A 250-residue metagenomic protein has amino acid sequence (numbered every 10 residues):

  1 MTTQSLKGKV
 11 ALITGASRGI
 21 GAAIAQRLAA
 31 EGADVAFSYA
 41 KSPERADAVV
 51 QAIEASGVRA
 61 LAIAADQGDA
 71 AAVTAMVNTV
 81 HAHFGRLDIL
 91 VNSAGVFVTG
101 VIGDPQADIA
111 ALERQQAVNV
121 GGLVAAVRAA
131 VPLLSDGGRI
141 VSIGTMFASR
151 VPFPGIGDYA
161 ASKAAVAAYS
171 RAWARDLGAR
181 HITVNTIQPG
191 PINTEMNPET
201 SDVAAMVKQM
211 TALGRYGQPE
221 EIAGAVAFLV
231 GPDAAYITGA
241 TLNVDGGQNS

Functional and structural regions predicted by a protein language model:
T2, R150, A227, T238-S250: Short C-terminal tail/terminal secondary-structure segment of NAD(P)H-dependent dehydrogenase/reductase domains
V10, S17-R18: Conserved glycine-rich cofactor-binding loop
E31-A48: Conserved glycine-rich Rossmann-like NAD(P)H-binding loop of the short-chain dehydrogenase/reductase
T74, V96-E113, P154-D158, M196-S201: Conserved mid-core segment of classical short-chain dehydrogenase/reductases
D88, Q106-V124, V141, V166: Catalytic Tyr-X3-Lys loop
V96, V141-A165, S170-A179, P191-I192: Catalytic loop of short-chain dehydrogenase/reductase
P132-L133, A174-D176, A235: Alpha-helical segment proximal to the catalytic Tyr-Lys
G178, T183, I237-G239: Short, small/polar-rich loop/turn modules that mediate ligand/substrate recognition or access, typified
